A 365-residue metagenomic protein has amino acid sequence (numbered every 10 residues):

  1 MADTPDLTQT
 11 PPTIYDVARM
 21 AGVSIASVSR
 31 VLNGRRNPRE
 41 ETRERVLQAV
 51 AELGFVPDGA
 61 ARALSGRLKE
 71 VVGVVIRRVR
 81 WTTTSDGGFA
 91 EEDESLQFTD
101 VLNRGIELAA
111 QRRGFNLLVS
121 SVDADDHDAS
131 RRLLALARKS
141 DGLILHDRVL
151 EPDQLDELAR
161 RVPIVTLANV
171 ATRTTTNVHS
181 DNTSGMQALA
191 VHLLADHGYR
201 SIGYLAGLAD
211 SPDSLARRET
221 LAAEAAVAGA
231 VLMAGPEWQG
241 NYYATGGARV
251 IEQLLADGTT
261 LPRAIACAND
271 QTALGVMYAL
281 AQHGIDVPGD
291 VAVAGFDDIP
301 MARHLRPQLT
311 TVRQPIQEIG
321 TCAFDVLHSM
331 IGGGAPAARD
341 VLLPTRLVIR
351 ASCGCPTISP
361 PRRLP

Functional and structural regions predicted by a protein language model:
M1-L7, M20, A51-E52, D86 (+2 more regions): Bacterial carbohydrate/catabolite-sensing allosteric modules
M1-V71, V75, T357-P365: N-terminal helix-turn-helix DNA-binding module of bacterial transcription factors
F55, V122-D126, H146-E151, Q271: Short beta->alpha connector loops
V56-R131: Amphipathic helical "hinge" segments at domain boundaries
V75, I144-H146, A266: Structural motif
D128-R132, D153-Q154, G246, V250: Short acidic active-site motifs
L136-G142, T259-R263: Short acidic/histidine-rich motifs immediately flanking catalytic phosphotransfer sites in two-component signaling
I144-Q154, N169-T175: Acidic, Gly/Pro-rich loop/turn segments at junctions of secondary structure
